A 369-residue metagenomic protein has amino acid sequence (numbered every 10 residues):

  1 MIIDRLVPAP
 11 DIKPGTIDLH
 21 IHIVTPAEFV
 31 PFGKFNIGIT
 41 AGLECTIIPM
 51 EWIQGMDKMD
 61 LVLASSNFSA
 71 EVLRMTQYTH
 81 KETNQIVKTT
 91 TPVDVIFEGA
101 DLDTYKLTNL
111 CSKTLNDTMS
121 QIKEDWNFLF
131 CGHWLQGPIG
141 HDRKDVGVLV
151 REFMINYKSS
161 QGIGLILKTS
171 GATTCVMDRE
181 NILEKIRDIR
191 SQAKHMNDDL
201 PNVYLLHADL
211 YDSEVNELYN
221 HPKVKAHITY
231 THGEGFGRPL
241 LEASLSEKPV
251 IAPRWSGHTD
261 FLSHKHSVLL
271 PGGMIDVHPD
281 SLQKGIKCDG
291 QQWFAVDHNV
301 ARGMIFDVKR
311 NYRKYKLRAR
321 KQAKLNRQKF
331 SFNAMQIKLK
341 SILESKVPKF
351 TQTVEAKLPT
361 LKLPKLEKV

Functional and structural regions predicted by a protein language model:
M1-M75: Extended catalytic core of nucleotide-activated donor transferases of GT-like folds
L61-R74, Y78-D117: Donor nucleotide-sugar binding/catalytic pocket of nucleotide-sugar-dependent glycosyltransferases
L102-E214: Conserved catalytic-core segment of nucleotide-activated headgroup transferases in glycan assembly
E217-G235, L245-K248: Acidic donor-binding loop of glycosyltransferase active sites
P249-A252, V268-L269: Short hydrophobic beta-strand element within catalytic cores of glycosyltransferases and related nucleotide-activated
T259-D307: Change "using UDP/GDP/dTDP sugars" to "using nucleotide sugars
Q292-V300, R310-S341: A charged, aromatic-enriched C-terminal amphipathic alpha-helix characteristic of glycosyltransferases across folds
N311, F332-K368: C-terminal alpha-helical cap of glycosyltransferases
